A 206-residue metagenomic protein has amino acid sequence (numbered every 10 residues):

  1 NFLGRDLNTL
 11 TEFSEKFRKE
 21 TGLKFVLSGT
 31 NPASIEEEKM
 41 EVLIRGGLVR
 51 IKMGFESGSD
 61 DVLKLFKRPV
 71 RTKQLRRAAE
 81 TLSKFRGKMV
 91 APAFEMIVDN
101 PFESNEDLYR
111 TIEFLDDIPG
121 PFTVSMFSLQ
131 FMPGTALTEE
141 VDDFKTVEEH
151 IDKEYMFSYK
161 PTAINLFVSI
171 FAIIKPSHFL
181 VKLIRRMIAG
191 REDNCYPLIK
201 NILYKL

Functional and structural regions predicted by a protein language model:
N1-A93, V98-N100: Conserved SAM/AdoMet-binding glycine-rich loop
A91, E106-L206: C-terminal accessory regions of radical SAM enzymes
E103: Catalytic palm subdomain of template-directed nucleic-acid polymerases, centered on the conserved carboxylate motif
